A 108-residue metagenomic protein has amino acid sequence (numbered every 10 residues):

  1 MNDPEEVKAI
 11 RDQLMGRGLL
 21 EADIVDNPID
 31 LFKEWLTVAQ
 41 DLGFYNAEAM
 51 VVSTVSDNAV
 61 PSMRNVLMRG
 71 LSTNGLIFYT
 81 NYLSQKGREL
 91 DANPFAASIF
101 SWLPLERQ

Functional and structural regions predicted by a protein language model:
M1-Q108: Binding-site signature for planar aromatic cofactors or substrates
